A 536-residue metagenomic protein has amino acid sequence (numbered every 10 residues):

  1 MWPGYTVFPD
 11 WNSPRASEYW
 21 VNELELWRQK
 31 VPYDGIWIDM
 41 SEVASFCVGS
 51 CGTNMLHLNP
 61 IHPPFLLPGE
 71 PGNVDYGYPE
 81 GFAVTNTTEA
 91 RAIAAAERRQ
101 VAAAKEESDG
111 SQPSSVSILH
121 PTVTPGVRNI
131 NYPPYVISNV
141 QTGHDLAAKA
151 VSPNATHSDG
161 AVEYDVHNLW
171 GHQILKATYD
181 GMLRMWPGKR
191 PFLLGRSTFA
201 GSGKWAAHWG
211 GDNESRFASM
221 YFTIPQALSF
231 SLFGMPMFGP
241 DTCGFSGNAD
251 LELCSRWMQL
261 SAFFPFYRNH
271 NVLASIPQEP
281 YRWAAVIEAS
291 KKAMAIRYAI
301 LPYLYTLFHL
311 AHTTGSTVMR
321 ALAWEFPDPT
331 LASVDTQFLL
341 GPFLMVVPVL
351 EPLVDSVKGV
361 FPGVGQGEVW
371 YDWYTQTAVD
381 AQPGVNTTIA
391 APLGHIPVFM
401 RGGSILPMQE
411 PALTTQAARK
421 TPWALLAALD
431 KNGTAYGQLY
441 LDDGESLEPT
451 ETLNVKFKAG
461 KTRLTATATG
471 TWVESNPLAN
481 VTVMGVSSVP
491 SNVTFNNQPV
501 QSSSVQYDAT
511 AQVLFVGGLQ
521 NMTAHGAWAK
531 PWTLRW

Functional and structural regions predicted by a protein language model:
M1-I396, R401: Catalytic-domain carbohydrate-binding cleft regions of carbohydrate-active enzymes
G4, Y33, M235, A424 (+2 more regions): Generic secretory/membrane-interface signal
V74-Y76, I130-P133, V369-D372, T421 (+4 more regions): Intrinsically disordered, low-complexity segments enriched in small/polar residues
M182, V398-P499, Q506-Q512, G517-W536: Accessory, solvent-exposed terminal regions and/or long lumenal/extracellular loops of proteins
V379, V500-Q501: Short, isolated positions in well-ordered beta-strands
Q382, S503-S504: Short linear motifs in exposed loops
